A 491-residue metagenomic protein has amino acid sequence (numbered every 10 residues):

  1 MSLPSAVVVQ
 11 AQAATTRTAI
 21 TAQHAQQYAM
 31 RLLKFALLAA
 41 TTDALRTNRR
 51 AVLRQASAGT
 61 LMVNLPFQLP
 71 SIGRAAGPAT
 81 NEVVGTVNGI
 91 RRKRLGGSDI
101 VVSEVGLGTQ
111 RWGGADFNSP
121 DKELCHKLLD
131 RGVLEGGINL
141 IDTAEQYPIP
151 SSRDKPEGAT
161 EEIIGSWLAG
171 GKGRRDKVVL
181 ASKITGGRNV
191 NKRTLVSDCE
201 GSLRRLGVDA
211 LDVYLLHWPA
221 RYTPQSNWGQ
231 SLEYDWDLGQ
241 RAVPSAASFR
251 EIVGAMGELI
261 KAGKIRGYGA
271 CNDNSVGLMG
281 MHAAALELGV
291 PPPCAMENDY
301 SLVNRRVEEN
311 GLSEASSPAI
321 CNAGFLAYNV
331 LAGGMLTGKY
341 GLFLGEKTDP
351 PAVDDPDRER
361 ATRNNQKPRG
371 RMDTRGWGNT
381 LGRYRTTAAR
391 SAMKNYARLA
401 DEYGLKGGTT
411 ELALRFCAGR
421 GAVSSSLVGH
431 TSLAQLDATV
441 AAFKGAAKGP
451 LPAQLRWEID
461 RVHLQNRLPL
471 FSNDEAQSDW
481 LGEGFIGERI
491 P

Functional and structural regions predicted by a protein language model:
M1-T18, A22, A29-R46: N-terminal chloroplast transit peptides
R50-V178, D209, A255-K261, A323 (+1 more regions): N-terminal binding-site loop/beta-alpha segment at the start of enzyme catalytic domains that lines or forms
E82, V87-G89, P219-H463, R467 (+1 more regions): Beta/alpha (TIM)-barrel catalytic core signal, keyed to glycine-rich beta->alpha loops juxtaposed to Asp/Glu that bind
L95, L107, I141, I164 (+9 more regions): Conserved, mostly hydrophobic/aromatic
R111-K122, I184-R193, Q240-A246: Active-site mouth loops of central-metabolism enzymes
A115-S119, A144-T160, G187-R193, R221-T223 (+2 more regions): Acidic-and-aromatic substrate-binding clefts and catalytic sites of carbohydrate-active enzymes
P120-G132, N191-R205, H282: Short, acidic/polar
N189-S226, Y234-W236, D299-V303: Active-site gating/metal-coordination segments in enzymes
